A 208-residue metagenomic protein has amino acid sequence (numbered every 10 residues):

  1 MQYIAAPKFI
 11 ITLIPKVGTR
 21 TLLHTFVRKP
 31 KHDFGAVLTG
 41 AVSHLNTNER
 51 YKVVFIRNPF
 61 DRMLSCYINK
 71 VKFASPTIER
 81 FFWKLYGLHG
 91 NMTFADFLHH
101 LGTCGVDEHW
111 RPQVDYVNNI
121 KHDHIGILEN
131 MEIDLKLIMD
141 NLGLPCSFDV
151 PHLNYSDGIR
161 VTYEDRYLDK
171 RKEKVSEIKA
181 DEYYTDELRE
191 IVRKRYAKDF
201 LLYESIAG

Functional and structural regions predicted by a protein language model:
M1-G208: Membrane-interface amphipathic segments in extracytoplasmic regions
